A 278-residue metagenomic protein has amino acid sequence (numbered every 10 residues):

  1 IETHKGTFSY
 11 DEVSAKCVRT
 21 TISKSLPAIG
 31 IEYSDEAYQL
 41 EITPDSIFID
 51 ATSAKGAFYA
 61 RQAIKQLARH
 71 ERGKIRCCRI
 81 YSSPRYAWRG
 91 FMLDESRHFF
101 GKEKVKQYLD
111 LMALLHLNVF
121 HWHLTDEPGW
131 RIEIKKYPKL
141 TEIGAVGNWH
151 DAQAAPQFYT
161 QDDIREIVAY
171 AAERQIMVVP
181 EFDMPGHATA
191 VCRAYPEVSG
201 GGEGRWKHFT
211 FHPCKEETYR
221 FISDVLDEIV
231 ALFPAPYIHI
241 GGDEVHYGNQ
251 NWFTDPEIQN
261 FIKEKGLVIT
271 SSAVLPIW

Functional and structural regions predicted by a protein language model:
I1-Y86: Contiguous, structured surface segment used for ligand recognition
A87-W278: Substrate-binding cleft of carbohydrate-active enzyme catalytic domains
